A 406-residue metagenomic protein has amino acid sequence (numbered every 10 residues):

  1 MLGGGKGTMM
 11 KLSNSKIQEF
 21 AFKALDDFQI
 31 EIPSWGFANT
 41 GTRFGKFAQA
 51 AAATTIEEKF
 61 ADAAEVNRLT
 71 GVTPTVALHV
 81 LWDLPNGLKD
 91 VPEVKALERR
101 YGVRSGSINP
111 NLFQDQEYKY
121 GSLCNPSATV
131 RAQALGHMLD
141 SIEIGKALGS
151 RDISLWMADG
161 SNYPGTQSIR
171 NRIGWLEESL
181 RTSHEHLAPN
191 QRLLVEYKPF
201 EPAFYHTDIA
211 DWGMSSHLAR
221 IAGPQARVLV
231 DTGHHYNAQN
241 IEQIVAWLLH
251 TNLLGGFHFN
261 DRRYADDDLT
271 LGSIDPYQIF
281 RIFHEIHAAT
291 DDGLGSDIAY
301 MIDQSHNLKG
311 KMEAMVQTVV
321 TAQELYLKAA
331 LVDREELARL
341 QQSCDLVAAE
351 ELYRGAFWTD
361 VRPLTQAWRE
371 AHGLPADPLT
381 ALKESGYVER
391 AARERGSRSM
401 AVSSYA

Functional and structural regions predicted by a protein language model:
G7-F37, G41, G45-F47, A64 (+5 more regions): Histidine-acidic metal/acid-base catalytic patches
L12-A24, R100, S105, E117-G223 (+1 more regions): Active-site acidic/histidine proton-transfer and metal-coordination neighborhood in alpha/beta enzyme cores
K23-G36, A50-L81: Catalytic domains of carbohydrate-active enzymes, especially glycoside hydrolases
D27-A48, P110-N125, M157-Y163: N-terminal small/glycine-rich loop or linker at the start of catalytic domains across soluble metabolic enzymes
G36-A38, V80-L84, N109-Q114, M157-S161 (+4 more regions): Active-site-proximal loop/turn and secondary-structure-junction residues that shape catalytic pockets, frequently
G41-E57, H79, Y120-G136: Active-site mouth loops of central-metabolism enzymes
F47-A51, T75-P92, S161-P164: Glycine-rich, proline-tolerant flexible connector loops at the mouths of alpha/beta enzymes
A51-V66, L135-I142, A238-W247: Short, acidic/polar
